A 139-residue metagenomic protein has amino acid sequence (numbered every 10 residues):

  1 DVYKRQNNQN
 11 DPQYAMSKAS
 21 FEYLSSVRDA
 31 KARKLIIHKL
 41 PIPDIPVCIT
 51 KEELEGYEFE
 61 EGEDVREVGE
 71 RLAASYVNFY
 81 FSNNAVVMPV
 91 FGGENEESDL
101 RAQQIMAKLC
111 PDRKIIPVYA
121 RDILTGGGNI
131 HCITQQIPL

Functional and structural regions predicted by a protein language model:
D1-L139: Histidine/cysteine-enriched polar flanking segments
